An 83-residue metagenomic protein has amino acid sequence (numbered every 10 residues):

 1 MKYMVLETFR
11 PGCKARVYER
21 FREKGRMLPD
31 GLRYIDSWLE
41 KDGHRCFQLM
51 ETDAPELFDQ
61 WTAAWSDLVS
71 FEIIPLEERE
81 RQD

Functional and structural regions predicted by a protein language model:
M1-I35, L39-R45, D53-L57, E77-D83: Short S/T/G/P-rich N-terminal loop/turn motif that feeds into the first structured element of a domain
P29, W65-L68: Short, well-ordered coil/turn elements that cap or connect secondary structure elements
T62: Short, flexible helix/strand-to-coil boundary loops that buttress conserved ligand/catalytic motifs in alpha/beta
D67-R79: Conserved short beta-strand edge segments in small beta-sheet-based binding/regulatory domains
